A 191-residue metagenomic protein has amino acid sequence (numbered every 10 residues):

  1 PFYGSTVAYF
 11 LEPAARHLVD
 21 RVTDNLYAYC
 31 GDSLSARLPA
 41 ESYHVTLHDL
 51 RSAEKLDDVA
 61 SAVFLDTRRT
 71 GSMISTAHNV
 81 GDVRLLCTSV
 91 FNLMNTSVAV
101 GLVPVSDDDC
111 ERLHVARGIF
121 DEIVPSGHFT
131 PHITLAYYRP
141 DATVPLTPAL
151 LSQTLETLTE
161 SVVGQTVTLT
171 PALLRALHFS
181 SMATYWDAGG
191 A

Functional and structural regions predicted by a protein language model:
P1-A191: Histidine-dependent nucleotide/RNA phosphoesterase domain, centered on the 2H-phosphoesterase fold with its duplicated
